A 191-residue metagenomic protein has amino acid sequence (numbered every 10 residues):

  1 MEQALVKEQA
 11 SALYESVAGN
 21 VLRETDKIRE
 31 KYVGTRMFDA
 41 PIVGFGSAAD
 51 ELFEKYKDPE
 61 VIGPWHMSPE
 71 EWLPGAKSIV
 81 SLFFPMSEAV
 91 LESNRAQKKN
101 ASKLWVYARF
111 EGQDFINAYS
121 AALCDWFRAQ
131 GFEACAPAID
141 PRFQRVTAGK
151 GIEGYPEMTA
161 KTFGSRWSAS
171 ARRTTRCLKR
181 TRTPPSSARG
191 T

Functional and structural regions predicted by a protein language model:
M1-G112: Non-catalytic, usually N-terminal nucleic-acid engagement modules in DNA/RNA processing proteins
K98-T191: Catalytic cores of enzyme domains
